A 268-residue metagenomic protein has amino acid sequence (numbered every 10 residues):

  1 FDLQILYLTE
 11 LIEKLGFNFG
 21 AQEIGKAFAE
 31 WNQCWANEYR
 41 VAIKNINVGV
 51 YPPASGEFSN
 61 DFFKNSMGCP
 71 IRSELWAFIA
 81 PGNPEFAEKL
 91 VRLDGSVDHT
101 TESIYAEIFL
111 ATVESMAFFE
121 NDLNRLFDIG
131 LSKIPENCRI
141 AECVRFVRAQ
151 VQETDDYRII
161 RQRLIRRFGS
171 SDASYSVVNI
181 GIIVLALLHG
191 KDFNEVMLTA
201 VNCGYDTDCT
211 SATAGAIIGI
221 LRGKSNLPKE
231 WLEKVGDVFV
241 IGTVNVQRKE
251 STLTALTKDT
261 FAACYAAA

Functional and structural regions predicted by a protein language model:
F1-A268: Structured, active/binding-site neighborhoods that engage oxygen-rich ligands
